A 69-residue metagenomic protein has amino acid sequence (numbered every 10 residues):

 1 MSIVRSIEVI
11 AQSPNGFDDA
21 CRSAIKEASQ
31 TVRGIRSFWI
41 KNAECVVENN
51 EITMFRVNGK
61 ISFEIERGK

Functional and structural regions predicted by a protein language model:
S2-R36: Short, well-ordered alpha-helical segments
D19, A24, V47-T53: Noncatalytic linker/hinge segments flanking ATPase motor cores
F38-V47: Short, conserved loop-to-beta-strand elements that form functional interface hotspots
N49-K69: C-terminal structural segments of small proteins and small subunits
